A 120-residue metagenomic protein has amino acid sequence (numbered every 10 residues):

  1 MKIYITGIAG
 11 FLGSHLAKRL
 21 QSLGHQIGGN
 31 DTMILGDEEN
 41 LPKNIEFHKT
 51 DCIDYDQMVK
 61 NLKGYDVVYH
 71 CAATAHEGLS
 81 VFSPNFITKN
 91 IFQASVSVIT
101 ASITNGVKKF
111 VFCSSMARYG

Functional and structural regions predicted by a protein language model:
I3-L23: N-terminal Rossmann NAD(P)H-binding glycine-rich loop of SDR-like oxidoreductase domains
T6, N30, V68-A72, F110-M116: SDR active-site strand-loop-helix element
A9, T74-G78, M116-G120: Active-site segment of SDR-like NAD(P)-dependent oxidoreductases
H25-I34: Conserved glycine-rich Rossmann-like NAD(P)H-binding loop of the short-chain dehydrogenase/reductase
N44-D54: Rossmann-fold cofactor-recognition segment
C52-N90: NAD(P)H-binding glycine-rich loop region in Rossmannoid oxidoreductase-like domains and their noncatalytic homologs
D54, V67, A94-S97, K109: Conserved cofactor-binding/catalytic machinery of classical short-chain dehydrogenase/reductase
V96-G120: Conserved Rossmann-fold NAD(P)-dependent oxidoreductase catalytic core, especially the SDR/UDP-sugar
